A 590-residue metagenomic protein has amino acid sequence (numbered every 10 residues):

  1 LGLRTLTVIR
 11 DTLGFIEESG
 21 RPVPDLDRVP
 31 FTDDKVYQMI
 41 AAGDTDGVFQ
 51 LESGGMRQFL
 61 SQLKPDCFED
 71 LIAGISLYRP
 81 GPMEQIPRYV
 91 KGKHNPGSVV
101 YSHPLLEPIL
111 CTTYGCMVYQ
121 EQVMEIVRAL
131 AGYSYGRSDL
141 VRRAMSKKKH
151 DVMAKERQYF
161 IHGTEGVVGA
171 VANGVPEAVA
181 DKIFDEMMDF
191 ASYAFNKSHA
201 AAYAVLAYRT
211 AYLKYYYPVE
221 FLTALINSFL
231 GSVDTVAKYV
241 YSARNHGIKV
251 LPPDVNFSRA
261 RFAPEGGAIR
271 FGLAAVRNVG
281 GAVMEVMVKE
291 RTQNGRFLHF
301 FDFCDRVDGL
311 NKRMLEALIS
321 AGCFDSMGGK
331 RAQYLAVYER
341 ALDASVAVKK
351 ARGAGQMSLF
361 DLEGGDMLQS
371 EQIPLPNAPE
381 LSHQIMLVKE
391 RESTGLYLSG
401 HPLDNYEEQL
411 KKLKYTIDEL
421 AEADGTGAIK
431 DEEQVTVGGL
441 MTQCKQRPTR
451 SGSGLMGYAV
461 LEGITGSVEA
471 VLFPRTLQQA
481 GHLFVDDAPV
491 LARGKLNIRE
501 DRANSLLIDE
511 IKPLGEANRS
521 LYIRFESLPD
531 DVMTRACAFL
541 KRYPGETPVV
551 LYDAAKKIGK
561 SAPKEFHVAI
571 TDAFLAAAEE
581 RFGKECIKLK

Functional and structural regions predicted by a protein language model:
L1-K590: Noncatalytic, beta-rich nucleic-acid-contacting surfaces in large DNA/RNA-processing enzymes
